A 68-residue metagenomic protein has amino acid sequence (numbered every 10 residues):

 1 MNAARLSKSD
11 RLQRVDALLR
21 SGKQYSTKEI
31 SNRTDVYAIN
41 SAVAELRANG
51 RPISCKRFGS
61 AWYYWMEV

Functional and structural regions predicted by a protein language model:
N2-S9, N40-V68: DNA-binding patch around the recognition helix
L6, R33-T34: Residue-level marker of alpha-helix boundaries and capping positions
S9-Q24: Short amphipathic alpha-helical interface segments
A17, N32, S41: DNA-binding alpha-helical recognition surfaces that contact promoter or target DNA
R20, N32, R57-S60: Alpha-helical structural elements
Q24-R33: Short acidic, hydrophobic short linear motifs in intrinsically disordered regions
Y37: Key DNA-contact positions within bacterial/archaeal DNA-binding proteins
